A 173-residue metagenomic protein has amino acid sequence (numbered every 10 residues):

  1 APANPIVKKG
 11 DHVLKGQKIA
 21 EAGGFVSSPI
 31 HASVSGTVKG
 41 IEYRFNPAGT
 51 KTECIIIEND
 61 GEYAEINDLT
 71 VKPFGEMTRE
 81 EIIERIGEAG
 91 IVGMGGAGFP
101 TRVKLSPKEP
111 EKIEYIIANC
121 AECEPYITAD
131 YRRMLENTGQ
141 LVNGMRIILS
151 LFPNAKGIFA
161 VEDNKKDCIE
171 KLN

Functional and structural regions predicted by a protein language model:
A1-N4, E21-A22: Short, structured beta-strand/loop micro-motifs enriched in basic residues and often containing a Trp
A3-H12, G16: Short histidine-centered loop motifs in beta-beta connectors
G10, A20-G23: N-terminal alpha-helical transmembrane segments of multi-pass membrane transport and channel/translocase proteins
L14, I19-A20, K39-G40: Hydrophobic beta-strand signal
V26-A32, T37-N173: Iron-sulfur-associated redox domains of electron-transfer enzymes in respiratory and anaerobic energy metabolism
